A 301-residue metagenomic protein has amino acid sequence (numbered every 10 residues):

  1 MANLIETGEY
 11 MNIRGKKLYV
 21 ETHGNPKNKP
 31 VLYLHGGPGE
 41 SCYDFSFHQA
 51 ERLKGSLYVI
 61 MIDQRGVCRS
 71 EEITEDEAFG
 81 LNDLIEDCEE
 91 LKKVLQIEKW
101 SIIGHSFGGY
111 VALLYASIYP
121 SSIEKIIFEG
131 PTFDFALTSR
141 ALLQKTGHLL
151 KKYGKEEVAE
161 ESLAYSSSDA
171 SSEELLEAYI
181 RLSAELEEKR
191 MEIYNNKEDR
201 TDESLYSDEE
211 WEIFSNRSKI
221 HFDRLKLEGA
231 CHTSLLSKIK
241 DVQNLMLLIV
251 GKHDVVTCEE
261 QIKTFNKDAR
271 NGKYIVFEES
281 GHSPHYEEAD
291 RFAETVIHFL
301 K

Functional and structural regions predicted by a protein language model:
N12, K16-E72, E77: Conserved HGGG/HGGXW glycine-rich cap/lid loop of the alpha/beta-hydrolase fold
M61-I103, E294: Active-site loop/oxyanion-hole signature of alpha/beta-hydrolase fold enzymes
E98-L142: Conserved hydrolase catalytic core segment
I126-S171: Flexible "cap/lid" loop of the alpha/beta hydrolase fold
E192-D199, S204-S234: Hydrophobic, aromatic-rich cap/lid helix
V242, L248-V250: Short beta-strand/loop motif that positions the catalytic acidic residue of the alpha/beta-hydrolase fold
V255-Q261: Conserved alpha/beta-hydrolase "acid-adjacent" motif
S280-A293: Catalytic histidine-centered segment of alpha/beta-hydrolase-like enzymes
